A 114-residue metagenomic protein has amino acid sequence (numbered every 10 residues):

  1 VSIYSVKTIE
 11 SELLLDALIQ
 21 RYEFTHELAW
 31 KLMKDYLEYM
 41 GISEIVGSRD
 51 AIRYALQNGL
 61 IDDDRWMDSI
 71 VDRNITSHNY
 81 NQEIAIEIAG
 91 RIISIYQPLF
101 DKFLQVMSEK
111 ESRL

Functional and structural regions predicted by a protein language model:
V1-L114: Solvent-exposed interaction patches of small proteins and small membrane subunits
